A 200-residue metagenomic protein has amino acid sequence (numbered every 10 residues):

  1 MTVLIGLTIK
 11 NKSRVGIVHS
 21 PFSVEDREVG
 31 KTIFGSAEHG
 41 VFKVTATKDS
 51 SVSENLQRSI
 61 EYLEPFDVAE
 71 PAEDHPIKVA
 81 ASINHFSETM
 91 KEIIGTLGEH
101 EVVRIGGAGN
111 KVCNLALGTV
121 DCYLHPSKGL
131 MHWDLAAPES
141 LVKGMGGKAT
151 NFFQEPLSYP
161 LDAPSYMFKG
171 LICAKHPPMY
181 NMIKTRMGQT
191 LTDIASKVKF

Functional and structural regions predicted by a protein language model:
M1-F42, S51-S53: DPxDG-like acidic metal-binding loop motif
S13-I17, D26, T45, T89-K91 (+1 more regions): Short acidic, gly/pro-rich beta-turn/loop elements at beta-sheet edges and active-site/ligand-binding grooves
S36, S51-F200: An extended, acidic
F42-V44, V103: AMP-binding/adenylate-forming
V44-T45, A174: Beta-strand residues in well-ordered beta-sheet regions across diverse protein folds
